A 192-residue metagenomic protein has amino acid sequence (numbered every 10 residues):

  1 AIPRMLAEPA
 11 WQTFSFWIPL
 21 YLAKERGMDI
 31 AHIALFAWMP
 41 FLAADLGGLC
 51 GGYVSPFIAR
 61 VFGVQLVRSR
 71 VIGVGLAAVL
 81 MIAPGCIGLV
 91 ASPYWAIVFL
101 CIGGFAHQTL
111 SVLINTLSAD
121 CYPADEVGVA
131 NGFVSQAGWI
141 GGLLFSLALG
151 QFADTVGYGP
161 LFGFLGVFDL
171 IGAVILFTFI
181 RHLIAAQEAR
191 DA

Functional and structural regions predicted by a protein language model:
A1-G51, H107, S111-N115: Extracytoplasmic gate region of multi-pass secondary transporters
L22-A23, V54-S55, A59, L149-G157: Interfacial helix-cap and linker-helix signal at transmembrane-aqueous boundaries of multi-pass secondary transporters
D29, S69-I72, Q151-F168: A membrane-interface helix-boundary motif in multi-pass transporters
H32, L66-S69, E126-F133: Cytoplasmic loop-to-transmembrane helix junctions
G48, A119-V156: A late C-terminal transmembrane helix in Major Facilitator Superfamily
V67-I114: C-terminal transmembrane helical hairpin of 12-TM major facilitator-type secondary transporters
I82-L89, G166-A192: Multi-pass alpha-helical transporter architecture, strongest for 12-TM Major Facilitator/SLC carriers used
